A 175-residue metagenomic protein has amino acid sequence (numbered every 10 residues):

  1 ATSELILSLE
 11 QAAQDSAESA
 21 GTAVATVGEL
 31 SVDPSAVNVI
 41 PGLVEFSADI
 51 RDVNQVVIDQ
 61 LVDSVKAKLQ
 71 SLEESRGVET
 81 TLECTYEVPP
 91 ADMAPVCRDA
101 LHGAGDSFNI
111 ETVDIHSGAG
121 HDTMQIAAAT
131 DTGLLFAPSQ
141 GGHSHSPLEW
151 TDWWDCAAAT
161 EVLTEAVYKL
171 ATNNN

Functional and structural regions predicted by a protein language model:
A1-V56: Midchain, well-structured core segments that form catalytic/ion-binding scaffolds
L5-S16, R51, K68-R76, A104-F108 (+2 more regions): Change "in soluble alpha/beta enzymes" to "in soluble alpha/beta proteins
Q11-V27, L72-E83, E111-H116, T172-N175: Flexible, glycine/charged-enriched surface loops at secondary-structure junctions
S19-G21, V39-G42, E74-R76, D106 (+2 more regions): A structural signal for short secondary-structure junctions
T26-S35, F46-V53, E79-R98, M124: A short beta-alpha structural unit
L61-L69: Short amphipathic alpha-helices in soluble, non-transmembrane regions that often serve as interface/regulatory elements
T112-E161: Zn-dependent metallopeptidase/amidohydrolase metal-coordination segment
